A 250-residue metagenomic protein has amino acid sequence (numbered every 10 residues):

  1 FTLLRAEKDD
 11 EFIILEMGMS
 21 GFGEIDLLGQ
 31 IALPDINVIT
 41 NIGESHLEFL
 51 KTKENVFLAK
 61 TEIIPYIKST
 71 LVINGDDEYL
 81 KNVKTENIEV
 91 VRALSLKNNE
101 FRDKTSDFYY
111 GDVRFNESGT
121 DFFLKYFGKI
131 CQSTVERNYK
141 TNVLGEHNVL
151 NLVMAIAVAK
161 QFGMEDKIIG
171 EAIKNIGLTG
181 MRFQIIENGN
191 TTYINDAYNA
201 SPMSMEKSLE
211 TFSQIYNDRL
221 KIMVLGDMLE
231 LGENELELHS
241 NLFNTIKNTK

Functional and structural regions predicted by a protein language model:
F1, D26, T61, E210 (+1 more regions): Active-site phosphate/pyrophosphate- and oxyanion-stabilizing loops and adjacent acidic/basic residues in soluble
F1-D10: P-loop NTPase switch/communication element
E11-F22, Y193-N199: Switch II (G3) loop of P-loop NTPases
L15-M17, T40, I73, I194-N195 (+1 more regions): Active-site flanking residues adjacent to catalytic metal/cofactor-binding acidic residues
M19, E44, D77, Y198-A200 (+1 more regions): Short, glycine/acidic-enriched loop or turn micro-motifs at the edges of active sites
S20-I31, M203-S213: Switch II of P-loop NTPase G domains
D35-T192, N217-R219, F243-T249: Acidic, Mg2+-coordinating active-site environments of NTP-dependent enzymes
L178-M181, A197-K250: Active-site beta-alpha connecting loops in nucleotide-dependent enzymes
